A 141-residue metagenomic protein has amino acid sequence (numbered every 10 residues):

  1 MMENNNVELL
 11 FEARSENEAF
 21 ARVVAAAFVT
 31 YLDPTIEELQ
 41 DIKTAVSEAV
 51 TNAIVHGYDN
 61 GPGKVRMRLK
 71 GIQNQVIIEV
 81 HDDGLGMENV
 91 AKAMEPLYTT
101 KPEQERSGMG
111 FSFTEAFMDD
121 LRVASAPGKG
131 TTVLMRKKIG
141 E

Functional and structural regions predicted by a protein language model:
M1-E8, A53-E141: Conserved beta-strand-loop-beta-strand hairpin that lines the nucleotide-binding pocket of ATP/GTP-utilizing enzymes
E8-F20: STAS-typified acidic loop motif
A19-V23, L69: Short, charged, low-hydrophobicity "junction" segments
R22-S47: Conserved short strand/loop->alpha-helix "switch" segment adjacent to the catalytic nucleotide/phosphoryl-transfer site
E48-N52: Conserved polar catalytic motif of the HATPase_c/GHKL fold
